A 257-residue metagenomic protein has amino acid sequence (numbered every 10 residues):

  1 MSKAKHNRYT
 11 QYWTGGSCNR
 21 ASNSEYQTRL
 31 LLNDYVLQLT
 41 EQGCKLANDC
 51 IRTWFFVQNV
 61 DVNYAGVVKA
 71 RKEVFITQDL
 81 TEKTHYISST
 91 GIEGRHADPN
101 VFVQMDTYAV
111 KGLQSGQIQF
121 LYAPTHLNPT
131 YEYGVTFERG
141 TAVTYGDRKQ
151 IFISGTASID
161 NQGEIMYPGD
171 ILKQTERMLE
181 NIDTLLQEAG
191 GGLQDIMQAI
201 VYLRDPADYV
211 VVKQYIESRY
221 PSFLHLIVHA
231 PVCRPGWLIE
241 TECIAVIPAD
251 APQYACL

Functional and structural regions predicted by a protein language model:
M1-Q198, L203-L257: N-terminal presequence-like segments and the immediate start of the first folded domain
